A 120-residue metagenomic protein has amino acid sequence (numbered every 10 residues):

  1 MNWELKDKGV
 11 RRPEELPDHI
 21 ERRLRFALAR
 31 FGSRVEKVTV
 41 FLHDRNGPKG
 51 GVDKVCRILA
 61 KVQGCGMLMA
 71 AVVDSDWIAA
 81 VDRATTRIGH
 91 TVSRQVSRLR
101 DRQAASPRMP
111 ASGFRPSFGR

Functional and structural regions predicted by a protein language model:
M1-R120: N-terminal, polar/charged subdomain of small-to-medium soluble alpha/beta proteins
